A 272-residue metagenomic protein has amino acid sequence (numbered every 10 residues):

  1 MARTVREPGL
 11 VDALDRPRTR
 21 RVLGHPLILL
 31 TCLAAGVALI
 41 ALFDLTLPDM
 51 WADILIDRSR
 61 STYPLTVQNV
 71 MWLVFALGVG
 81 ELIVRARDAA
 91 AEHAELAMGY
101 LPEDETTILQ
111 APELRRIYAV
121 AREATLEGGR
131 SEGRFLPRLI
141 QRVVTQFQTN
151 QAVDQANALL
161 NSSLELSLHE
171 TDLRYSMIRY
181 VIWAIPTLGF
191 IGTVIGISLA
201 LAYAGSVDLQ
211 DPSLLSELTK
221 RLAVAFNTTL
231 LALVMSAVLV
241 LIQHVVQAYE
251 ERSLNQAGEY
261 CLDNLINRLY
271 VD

Functional and structural regions predicted by a protein language model:
A2-L164, Y270-D272: Large intracellular
L10-V22, E170-I178, A184: Membrane-helix boundary/interface segments in integral membrane proteins
R16-P17, N157, S176, P212-D272: Channel- or pocket-lining gating/hinge segments that regulate access to a cavity or pore
D44, T171-I242: Helix-termination/interfacial motifs at the ends of transmembrane alpha-helices
V74, S131, F135-R138, Q151 (+8 more regions): Charged, alpha-helix-enriched surfaces in structured cytosolic catalytic cores of large nucleotide-utilizing machines
L82-H93, A200-A204, A237, L241-Q256: Membrane-spanning helices that line or support transport/gating and their immediate boundary helices in channels
G99-P102, T106, V207-S213, S253 (+1 more regions): Juxtamembrane helix-loop transition sites at the ends of transmembrane segments in multi-pass membrane proteins
E132-G133, Q146, N150, L160-R174 (+2 more regions): Intracellular alpha-helical coupling/juxtamembrane segments of multi-pass membrane proteins
